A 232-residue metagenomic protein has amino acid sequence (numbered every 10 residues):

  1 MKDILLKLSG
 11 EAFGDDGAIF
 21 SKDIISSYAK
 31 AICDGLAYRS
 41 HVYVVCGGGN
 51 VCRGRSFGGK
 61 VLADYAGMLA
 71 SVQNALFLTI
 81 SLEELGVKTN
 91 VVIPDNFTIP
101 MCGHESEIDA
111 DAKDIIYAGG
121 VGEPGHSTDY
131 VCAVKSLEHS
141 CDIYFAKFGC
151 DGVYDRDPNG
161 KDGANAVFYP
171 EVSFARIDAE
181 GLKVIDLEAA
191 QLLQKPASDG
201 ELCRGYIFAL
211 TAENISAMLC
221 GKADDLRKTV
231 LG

Functional and structural regions predicted by a protein language model:
M1-G232: C-terminal catalytic "cap/lid" subdomain
